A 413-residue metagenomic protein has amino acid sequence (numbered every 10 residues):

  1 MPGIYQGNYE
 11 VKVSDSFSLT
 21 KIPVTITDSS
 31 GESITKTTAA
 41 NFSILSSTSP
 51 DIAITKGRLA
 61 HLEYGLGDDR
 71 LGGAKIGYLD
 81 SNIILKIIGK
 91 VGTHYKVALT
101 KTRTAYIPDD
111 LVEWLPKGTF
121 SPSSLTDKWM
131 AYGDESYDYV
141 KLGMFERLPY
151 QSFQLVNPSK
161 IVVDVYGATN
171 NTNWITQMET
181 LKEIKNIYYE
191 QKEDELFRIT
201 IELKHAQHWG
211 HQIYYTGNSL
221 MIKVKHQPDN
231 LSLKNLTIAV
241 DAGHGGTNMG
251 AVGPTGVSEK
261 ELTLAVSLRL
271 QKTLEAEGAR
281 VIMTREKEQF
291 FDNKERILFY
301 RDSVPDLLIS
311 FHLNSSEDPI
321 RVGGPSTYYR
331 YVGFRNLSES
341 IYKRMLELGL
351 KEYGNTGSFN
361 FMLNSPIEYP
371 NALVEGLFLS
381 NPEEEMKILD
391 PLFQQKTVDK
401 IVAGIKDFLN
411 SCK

Functional and structural regions predicted by a protein language model:
M1-A239, T247, K272, A276 (+1 more regions): Short linear recognition/processing motifs and adjacent strand/loop elements at protein termini and domain edges
T172-N173, N248-A251, F290-K294, E317-V322 (+3 more regions): Extracytoplasmic/secreted cell-surface and envelope-processing proteins
S219-F299, S303-L307, S316-D318, G323: Active-site histidine-acidic residue metal-binding/catalytic motifs, centered on HxH/HExxH-like signatures
L264-S267, Q271, K294-I297, S338-Y342 (+3 more regions): Extracytoplasmic/secreted envelope proteins and their assembly/folding machinery, especially bacterial periplasmic
L268-A279, R301-P305, Y342-L350, F393 (+2 more regions): Sec-exported extracytoplasmic/periplasmic mature domains
S303, L307-D318, S326-Y329, G357-K413: Active-site-adjacent mobile loop/cap segments within catalytic or ligand-binding domains
F334-G357: Active-site-adjacent substrate-binding region of metalloamidase/peptidase-like peptide-processing proteins
